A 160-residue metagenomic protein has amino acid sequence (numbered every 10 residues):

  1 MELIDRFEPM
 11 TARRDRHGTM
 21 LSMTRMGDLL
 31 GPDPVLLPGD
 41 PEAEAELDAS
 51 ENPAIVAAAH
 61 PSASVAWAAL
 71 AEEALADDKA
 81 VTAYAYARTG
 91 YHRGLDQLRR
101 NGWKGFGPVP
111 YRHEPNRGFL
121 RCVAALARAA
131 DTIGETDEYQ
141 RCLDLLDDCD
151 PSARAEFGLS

Functional and structural regions predicted by a protein language model:
M1-S22: N-terminal amphipathic/basic-hydrophobic helices that include classical n-h-c signal peptides and signal-anchor
D5, S64-W67, A83, P115 (+1 more regions): Generic alpha-helix initiation/capping and coil-helix boundary signal
R6, M10, P32-D33, D40 (+1 more regions): Low-complexity, intrinsically disordered/propeptide-like segments
F7, A43, P115-R117, L126: A generic structural micro-environment signature that highlights single residues at secondary-structure boundaries
H17-G105, R128-S160: N-terminal alpha-helical interaction modules that lie
S62, Y111-R121, E135-E138: Structural signature of alpha-solenoid helical repeat junctions
A87, F119-A124: Extended, hydrophobic/aromatic-rich amphipathic alpha-helical segments that build helical scaffolds
R99-R117: Short, flexible, glycine-rich and Lys/Arg-enriched loop motifs at helix boundaries that contact anionic partners
